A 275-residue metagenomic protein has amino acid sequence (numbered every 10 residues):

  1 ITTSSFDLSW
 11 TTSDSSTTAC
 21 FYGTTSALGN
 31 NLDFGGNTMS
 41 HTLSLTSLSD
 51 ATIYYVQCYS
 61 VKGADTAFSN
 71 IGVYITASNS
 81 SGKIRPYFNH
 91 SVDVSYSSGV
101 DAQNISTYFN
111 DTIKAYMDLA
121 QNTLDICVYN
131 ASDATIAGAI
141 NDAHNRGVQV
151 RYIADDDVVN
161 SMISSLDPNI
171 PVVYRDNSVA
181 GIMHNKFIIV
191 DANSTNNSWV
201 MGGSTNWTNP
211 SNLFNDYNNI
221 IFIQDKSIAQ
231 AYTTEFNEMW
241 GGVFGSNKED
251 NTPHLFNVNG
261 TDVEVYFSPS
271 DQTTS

Functional and structural regions predicted by a protein language model:
I1-S78: Short, surface-exposed linear motifs at loops/turns and structural transition points
S78-L119, C127-S275: HKD-type phospholipase D/PLD-like phosphodiesterase module
